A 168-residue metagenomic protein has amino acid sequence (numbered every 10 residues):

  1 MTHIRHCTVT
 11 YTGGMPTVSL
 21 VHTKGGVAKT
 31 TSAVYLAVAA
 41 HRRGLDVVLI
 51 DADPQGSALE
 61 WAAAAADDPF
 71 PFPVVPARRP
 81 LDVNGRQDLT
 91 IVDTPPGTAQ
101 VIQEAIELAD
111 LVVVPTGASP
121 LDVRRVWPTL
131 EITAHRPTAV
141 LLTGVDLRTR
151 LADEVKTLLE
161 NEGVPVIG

Functional and structural regions predicted by a protein language model:
M1-C7: Long, basic/Gly/Ser/Thr-rich N-terminal segments that mediate initial subcellular attachment or targeting
T8-T23, V27, V34-Q103, E131: P-loop/Walker-type NTP enzyme "switch/lid" segment
V48, L89-G168: Conserved catalytic-core segment of NTP-binding enzymes
